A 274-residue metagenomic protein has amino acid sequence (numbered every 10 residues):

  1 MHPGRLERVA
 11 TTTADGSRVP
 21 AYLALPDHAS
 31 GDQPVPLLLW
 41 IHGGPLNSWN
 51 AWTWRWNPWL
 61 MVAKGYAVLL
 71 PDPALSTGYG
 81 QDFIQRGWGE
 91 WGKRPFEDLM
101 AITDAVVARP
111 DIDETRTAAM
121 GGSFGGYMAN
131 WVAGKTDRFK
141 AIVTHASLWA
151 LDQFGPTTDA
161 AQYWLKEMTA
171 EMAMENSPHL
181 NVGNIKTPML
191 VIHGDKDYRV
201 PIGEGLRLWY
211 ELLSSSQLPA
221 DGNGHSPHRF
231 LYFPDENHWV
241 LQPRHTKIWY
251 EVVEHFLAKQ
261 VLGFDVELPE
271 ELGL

Functional and structural regions predicted by a protein language model:
M1-Q33, W56-P58, A63-K64, A105 (+1 more regions): Non-catalytic accessory segments flanking enzyme active sites
P3, Q33, T53, R94 (+1 more regions): Short secondary-structure boundary/capping elements
E7, V19, L37, K64-Y66 (+3 more regions): Structural beta-strand/beta-sheet cores of well-ordered domains, especially the beta-sheet scaffolds that support
V9-T11, I41, P71, F233: Hydrophobic residues at beta-strand termini and immediately following loops that shape nucleotide-binding pockets
R18, P34-V35, K186, P227: A structure-centric signal for secondary-structure junctions around beta-strands
A24, W40-I41, M120, I192: Short hydrophobic segments within beta-strands
A29-V35, W40-G80: Short substrate-entry loop that stabilizes the transition state in hydrolases
L70-L274: Active-site-proximal cap/loop segments of hydrolase catalytic domains
